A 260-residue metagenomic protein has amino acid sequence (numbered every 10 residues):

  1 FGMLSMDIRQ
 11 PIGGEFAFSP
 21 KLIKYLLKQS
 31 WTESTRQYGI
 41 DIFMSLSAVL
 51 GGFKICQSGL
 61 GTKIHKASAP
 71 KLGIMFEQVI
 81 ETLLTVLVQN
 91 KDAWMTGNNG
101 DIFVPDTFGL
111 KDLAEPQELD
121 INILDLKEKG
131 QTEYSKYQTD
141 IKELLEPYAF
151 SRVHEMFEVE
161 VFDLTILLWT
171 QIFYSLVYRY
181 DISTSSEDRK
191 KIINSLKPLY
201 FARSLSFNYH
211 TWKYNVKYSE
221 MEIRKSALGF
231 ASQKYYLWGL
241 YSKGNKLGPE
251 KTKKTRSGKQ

Functional and structural regions predicted by a protein language model:
F1-T85: Conserved catalytic loops of nucleotide-sugar-dependent glycosyltransferases that act on lipid-linked
E81-Q260: Terminal low-complexity segments of carbohydrate-biosynthetic enzymes
